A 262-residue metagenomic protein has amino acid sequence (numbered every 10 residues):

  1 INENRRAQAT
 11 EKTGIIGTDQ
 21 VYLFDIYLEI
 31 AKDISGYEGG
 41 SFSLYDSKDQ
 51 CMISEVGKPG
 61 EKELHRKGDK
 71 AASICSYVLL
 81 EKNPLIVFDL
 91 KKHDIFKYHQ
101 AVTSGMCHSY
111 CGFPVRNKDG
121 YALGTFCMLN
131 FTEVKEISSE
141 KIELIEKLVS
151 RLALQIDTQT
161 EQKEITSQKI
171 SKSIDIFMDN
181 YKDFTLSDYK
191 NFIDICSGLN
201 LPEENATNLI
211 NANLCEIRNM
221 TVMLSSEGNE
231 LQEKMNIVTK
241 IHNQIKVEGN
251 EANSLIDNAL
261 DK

Functional and structural regions predicted by a protein language model:
I1-Y22: Signal-transmission linkers at sensory-effector interfaces
Q20-K32, A206: Short amphipathic alpha-helical segments
E29-K32, Y37-L44, Q50-C51, I193 (+1 more regions): Short, hydrophobic-rich beta-strand element in sensory/regulatory alpha-beta domains
Y45-C51, G60-V102, H108, I241-Q244: Regulatory sensory and allosteric helical modules in signal-transduction proteins and certain transcription factors
H108-N117: A short, aliphatic-rich beta-strand micro-motif
Y121-N130: Sensory beta-strand/linker motifs that couple input domains to effectors
L129-D179: Juxtadomain coupling helices with adjacent low-complexity linkers
T160-I237, V247-K262: Signal-transducing coiled-coil/dimerization helices and immediately adjacent hinge/linker segments that couple sensory
